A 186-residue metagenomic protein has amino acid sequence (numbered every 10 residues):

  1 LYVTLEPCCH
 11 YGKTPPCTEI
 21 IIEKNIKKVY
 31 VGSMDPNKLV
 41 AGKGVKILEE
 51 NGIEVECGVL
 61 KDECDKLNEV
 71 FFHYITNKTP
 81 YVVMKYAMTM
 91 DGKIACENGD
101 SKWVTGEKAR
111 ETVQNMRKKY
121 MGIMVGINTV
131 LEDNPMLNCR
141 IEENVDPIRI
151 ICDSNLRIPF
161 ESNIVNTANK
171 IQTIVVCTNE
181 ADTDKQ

Functional and structural regions predicted by a protein language model:
L1-E63, I148, I174, T178: Zn2+-dependent cytidine deaminase-like catalytic core
L1-P7, N77-M88: N-terminal pre-triad scaffold of radical SAM enzymes
G12, L39-V40, K66, E132 (+2 more regions): Residues that form or flank phosphate/diphosphate-binding pockets in enzymes that use nucleotide phosphates
P15, E19, K66, E107 (+1 more regions): Short, contiguous clusters of charged residues that form electrostatic/catalytic patches at enzyme active sites, used
K27, I53, K78-P80, M121: Short, well-ordered coil/turn segments that N-cap beta-strands
D62-L67, S101: Short, positively charged
N68-T76: Flexible, polar/acidic helix-loop-strand segments at domain edges
H73, M84-M90, I94-Q186: Active-site ligand-binding patch in enzyme domains
